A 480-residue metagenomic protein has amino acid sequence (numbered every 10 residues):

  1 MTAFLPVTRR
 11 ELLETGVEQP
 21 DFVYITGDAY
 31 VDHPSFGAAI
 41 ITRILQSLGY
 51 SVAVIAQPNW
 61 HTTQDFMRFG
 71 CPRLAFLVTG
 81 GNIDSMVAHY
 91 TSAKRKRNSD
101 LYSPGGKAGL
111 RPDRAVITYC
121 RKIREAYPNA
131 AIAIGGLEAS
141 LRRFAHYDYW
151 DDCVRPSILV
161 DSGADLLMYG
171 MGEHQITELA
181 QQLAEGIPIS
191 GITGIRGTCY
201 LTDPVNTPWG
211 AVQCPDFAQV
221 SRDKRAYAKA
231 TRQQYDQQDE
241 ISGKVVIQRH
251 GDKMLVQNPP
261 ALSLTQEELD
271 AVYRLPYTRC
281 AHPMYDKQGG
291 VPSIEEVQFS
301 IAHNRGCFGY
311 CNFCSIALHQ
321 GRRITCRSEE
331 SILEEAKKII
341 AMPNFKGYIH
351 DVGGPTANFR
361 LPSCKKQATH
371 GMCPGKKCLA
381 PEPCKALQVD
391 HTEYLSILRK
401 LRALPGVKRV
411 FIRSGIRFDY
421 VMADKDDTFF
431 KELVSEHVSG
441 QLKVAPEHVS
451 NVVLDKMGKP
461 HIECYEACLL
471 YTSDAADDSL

Functional and structural regions predicted by a protein language model:
M1-Q19, A29, R225-S300: N-terminal [4Fe-4S]-dependent radical SAM core
V17, F22-H33, S51-W60, F76-R114 (+6 more regions): Core AdoMet radical
I25-Y30, Q288-S315, Y348: N-terminal pre-triad scaffold of radical SAM enzymes
G37, A56-H250, L255-N258, L262: Glycine-rich beta-alpha loop elements in corrinoid/cobalamin-binding modules across cobalamin-dependent enzymes
I40-S51: Short helix-loop-beta junction
E240-K253, E268-L269, Y273-P283, A302-R305 (+5 more regions): Segments forming glycine/polar-rich beta-alpha architectures that bind adenosine-containing cofactors
K431-H437: Acidic (Asp/Glu)-rich catalytic clusters
Y471-D478: Conserved small/polar residues in nucleotide/adenosyl-binding loops
